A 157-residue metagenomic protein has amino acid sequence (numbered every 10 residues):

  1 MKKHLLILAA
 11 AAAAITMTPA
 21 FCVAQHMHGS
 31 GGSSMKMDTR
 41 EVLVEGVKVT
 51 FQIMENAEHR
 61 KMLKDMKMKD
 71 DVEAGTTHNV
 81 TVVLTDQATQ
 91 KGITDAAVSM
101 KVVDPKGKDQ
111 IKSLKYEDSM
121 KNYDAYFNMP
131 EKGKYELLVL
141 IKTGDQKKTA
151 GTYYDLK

Functional and structural regions predicted by a protein language model:
M1-A9: Bacterial N-terminal signal peptides that target proteins for export
I15-V23: C-terminal segment of classical bacterial N-terminal signal peptides
Q25-N79: Beta-strand-rich domain onsets/edges
T76-A88: Beta-strand-rich structural segments
V83, L114-L140: Short, solvent-exposed, Trp/other aromatic-anchored flexible loops in extracytoplasmic proteins
T89-M100, P105-Q110: Short flexible loop/turn segments that cap and initiate beta-strands
K148-L156: Edge beta-strands of extracellular beta-sandwich domains
